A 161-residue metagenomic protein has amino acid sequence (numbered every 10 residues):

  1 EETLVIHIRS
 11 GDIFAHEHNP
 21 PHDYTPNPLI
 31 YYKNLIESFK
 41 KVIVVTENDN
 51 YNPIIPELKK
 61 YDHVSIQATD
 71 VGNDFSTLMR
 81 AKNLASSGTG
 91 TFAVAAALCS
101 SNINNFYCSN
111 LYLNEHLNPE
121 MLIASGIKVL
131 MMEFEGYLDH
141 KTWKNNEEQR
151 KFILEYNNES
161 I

Functional and structural regions predicted by a protein language model:
E1-N73, Y156-S160: Core catalytic architecture of nucleotide-activated donor-dependent transferases building glycoconjugates
H22, N83-S86, M132-E133: Short, charged/polar micro-motifs that form catalytic or ligand-binding hotspots
K33, K40-K41, K59-K60, K82 (+3 more regions): Context-gated lysine
I36-I123: Donor-binding and catalytic core of enzymes assembling or modifying cell-surface/extracellular glycoconjugates
H116-I161: Leloir-type glycosyltransferase catalytic cores
